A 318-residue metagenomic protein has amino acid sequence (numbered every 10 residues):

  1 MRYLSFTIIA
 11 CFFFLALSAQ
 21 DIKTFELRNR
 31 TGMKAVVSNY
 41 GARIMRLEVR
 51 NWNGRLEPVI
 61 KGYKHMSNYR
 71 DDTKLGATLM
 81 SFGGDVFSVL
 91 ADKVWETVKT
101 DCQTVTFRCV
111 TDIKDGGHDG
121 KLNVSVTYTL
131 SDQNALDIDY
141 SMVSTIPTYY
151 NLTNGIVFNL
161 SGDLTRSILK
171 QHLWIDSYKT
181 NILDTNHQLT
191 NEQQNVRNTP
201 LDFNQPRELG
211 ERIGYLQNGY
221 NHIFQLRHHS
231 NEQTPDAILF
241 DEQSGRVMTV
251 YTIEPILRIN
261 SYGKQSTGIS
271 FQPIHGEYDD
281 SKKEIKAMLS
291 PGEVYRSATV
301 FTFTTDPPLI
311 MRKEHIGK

Functional and structural regions predicted by a protein language model:
M1-L4, Y63: Positively charged n-region of N-terminal signal peptides that target proteins for export
T7-I9, D236: A structural preference for long, well-packed, hydrophobic secondary-structure segments
A10-S18: Hydrophobic h-region of N-terminal signal peptides that target proteins for export in Gram-negative bacteria
Q20-G317: Surface-exposed acidic/polar loop and edge beta-strand patches at domain peripheries
